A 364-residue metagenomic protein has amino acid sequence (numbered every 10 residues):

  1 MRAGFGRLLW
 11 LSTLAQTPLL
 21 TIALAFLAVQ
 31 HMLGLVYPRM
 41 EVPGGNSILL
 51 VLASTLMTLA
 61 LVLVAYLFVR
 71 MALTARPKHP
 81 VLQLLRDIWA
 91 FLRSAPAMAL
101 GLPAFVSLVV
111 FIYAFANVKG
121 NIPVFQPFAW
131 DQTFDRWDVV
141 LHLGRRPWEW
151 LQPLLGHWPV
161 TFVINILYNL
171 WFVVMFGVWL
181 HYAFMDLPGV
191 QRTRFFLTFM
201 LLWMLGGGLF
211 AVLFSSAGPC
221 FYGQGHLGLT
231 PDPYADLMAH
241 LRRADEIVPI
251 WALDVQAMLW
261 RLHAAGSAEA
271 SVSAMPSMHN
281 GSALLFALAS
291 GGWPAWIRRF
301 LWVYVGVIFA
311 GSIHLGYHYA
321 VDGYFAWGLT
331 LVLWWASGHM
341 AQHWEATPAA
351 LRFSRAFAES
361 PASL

Functional and structural regions predicted by a protein language model:
M1-L11, L73-M98, E345-L364: Membrane-interfacial, low-structure loops and terminal tails that flank and connect transmembrane helices in multi-pass
M1-R76: Membrane-embedded, hydrophobic transmembrane alpha-helices
L24-M32, W203-L209, V305-H314: Aromatic-anchored segments of alpha-helical transmembrane domains
L82-N169: Intramembrane catalytic core of multi-pass membrane enzymes that act on lipidic substrates
V110, A114-A129, T133, M200-I247: Aromatic-rich transmembrane-lumenal/periplasmic boundary elements in polytopic membrane proteins
W158-G218: Loop-centered beta-sheet repeat module
L213-G292: Membrane-interfacial catalytic/cofactor-binding modules of polytopic membrane enzymes
Q256-A358: Membrane-embedded catalytic cores of phosphoryl/pyrophosphoryl-handling enzymes
